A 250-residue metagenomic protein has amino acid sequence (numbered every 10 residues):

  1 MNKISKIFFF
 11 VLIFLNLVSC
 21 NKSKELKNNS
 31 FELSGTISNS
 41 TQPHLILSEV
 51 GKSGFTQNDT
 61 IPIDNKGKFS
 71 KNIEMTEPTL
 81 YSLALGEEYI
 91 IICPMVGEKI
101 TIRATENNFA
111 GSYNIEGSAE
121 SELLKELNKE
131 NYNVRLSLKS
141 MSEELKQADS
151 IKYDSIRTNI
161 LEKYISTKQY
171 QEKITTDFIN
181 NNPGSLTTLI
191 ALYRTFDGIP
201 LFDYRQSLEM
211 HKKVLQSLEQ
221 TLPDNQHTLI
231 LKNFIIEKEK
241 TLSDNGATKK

Functional and structural regions predicted by a protein language model:
M1-F8: Bacterial N-terminal signal peptides that target proteins for export
C20-K173, D177-F178: A non-transmembrane, solvent-exposed segment enriched in polar/low-complexity residues
I165-E172, Y204-K212: Helix-turn-helix repeat elements of alpha-solenoid scaffolds
I179, P183, D203-Q206, P223: Structural signature of alpha-solenoid helical repeat scaffolds
G184-G198: Amphipathic alpha-helical repeat scaffolds of TPR domains
F196-D203, S243: Short coil/turn linking the two alpha-helices of tandem helical-hairpin repeats
M210-K250: N-proximal helix/coil linker or "cap" segments that precede and/or mark the start of modular domains
